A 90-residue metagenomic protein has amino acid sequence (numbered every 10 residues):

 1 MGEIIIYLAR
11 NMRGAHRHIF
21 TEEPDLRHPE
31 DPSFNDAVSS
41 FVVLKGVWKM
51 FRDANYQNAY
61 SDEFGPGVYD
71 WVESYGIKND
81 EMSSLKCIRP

Functional and structural regions predicted by a protein language model:
M1-P90: Compact beta-sheet-dominated domain cores in extracellular/mature segments
